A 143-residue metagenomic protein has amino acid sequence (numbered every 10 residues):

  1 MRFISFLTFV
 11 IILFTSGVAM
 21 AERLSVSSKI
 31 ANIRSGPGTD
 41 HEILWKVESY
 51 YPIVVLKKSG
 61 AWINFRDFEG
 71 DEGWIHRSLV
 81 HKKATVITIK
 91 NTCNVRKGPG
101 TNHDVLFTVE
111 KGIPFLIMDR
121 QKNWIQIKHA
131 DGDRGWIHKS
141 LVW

Functional and structural regions predicted by a protein language model:
S5-S16: Bacterial N-terminal signal peptides
A19-S35, W45-S49, V54-K97, D104-G132 (+1 more regions): SH3-family beta-barrel domains
T39-D40, T101-N102: Short, small/polar residue-rich loop motifs at catalytic or cofactor-binding pockets
